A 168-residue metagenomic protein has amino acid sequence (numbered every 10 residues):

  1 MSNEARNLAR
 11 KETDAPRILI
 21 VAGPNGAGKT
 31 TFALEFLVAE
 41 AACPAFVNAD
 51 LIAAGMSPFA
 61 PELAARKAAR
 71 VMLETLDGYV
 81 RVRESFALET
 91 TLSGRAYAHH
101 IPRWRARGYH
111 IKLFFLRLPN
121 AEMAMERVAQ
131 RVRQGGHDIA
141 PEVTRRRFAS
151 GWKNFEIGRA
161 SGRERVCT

Functional and structural regions predicted by a protein language model:
L8-P16, Y79-V80: Phosphate-binding P-loop
L19-I20: Short hydrophobic/aromatic beta-strand immediately N-terminal to the Walker A/P-loop
P24: P-loop (Walker A) phosphate-binding loop of NTP-binding proteins
K29: Conserved lysine of the Walker
A33-E84: Conserved substrate/cofactor phosphate-moiety recognition/catalytic segment in nucleotide-dependent phosphotransferases
A64-L118, G151: Glycine-rich phosphate-binding loop used to anchor ATP phosphates in small-molecule kinases, encompassing both
Y109-N154: A glycine- and Lys/Arg-enriched "phosphate-lid" helix/loop adjacent to the NTP-binding pocket of small-molecule kinases
E156-T168: Residue-level detector of conserved catalytic or cofactor/ligand-binding positions in enzyme active sites
